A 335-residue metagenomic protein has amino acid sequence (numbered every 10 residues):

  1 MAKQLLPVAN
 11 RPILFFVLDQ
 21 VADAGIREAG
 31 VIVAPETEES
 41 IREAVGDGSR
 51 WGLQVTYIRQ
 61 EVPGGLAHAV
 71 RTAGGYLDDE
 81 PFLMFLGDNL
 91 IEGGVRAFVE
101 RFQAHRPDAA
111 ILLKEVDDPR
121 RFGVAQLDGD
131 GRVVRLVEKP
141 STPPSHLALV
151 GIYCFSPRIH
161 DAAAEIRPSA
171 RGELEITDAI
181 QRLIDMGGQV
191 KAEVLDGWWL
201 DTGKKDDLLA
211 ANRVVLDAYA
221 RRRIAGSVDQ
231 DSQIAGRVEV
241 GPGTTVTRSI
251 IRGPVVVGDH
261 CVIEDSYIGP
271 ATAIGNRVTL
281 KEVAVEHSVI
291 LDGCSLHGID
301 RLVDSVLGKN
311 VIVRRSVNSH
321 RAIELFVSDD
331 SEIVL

Functional and structural regions predicted by a protein language model:
L5, A125-L127, A192: A structural signal for short hydrophobic beta-strand segments in well-ordered beta-sheet cores
L6-P7, R11-L86, L90-A104, V317-H320: Conserved N-terminal catalytic core of the sugar/cofactor nucleotidyltransferase
G30, G74, F82, V124 (+3 more regions): A residue-level structural signature of the nucleotidyltransferase/glycosyltransferase Rossmann-like core
G30-A34, L112-L113, V306: Short internal beta-strands
I41-V45, A163, A211: Hydrophobic packing residues within well-ordered alpha-helices of enzyme cores
D88, E115, K204: Active-site glycine-centered loops adjacent to acidic/histidine catalytic or metal-binding residues that shape
I91-A170: Conserved core of the sugar-phosphate nucleotidyltransferase
R132, R158, A164-L335: Left-handed beta-helix
